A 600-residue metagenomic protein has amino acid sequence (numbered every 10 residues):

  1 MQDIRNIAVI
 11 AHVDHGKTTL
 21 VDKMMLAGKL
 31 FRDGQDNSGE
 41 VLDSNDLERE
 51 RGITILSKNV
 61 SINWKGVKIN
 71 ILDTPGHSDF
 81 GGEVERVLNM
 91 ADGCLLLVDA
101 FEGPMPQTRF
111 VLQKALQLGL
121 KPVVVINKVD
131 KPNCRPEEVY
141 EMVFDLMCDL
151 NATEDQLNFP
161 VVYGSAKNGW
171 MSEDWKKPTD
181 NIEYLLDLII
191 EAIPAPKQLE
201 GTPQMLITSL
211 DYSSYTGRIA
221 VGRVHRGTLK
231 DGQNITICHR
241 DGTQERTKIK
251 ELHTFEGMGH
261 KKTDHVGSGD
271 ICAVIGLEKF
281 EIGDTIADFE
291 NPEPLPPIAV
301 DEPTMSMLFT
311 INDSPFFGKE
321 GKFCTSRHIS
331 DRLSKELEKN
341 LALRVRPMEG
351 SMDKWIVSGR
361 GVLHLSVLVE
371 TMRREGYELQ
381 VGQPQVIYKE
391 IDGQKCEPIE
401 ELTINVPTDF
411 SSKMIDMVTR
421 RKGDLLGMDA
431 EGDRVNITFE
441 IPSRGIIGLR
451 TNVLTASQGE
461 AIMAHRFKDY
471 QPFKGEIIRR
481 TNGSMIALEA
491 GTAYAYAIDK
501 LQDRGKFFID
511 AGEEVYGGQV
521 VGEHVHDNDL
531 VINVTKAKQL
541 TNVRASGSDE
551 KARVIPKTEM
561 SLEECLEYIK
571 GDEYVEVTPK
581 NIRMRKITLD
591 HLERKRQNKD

Functional and structural regions predicted by a protein language model:
M1-P104, M142, L210-S213: P-loop NTPase switch module centered on the Walker A-proximal segment
Q2-T19, A91, P104-Q113, G119-V123 (+15 more regions): Conserved structured catalytic cores and adjacent interaction surfaces of nucleotide-binding/hydrolyzing enzymes
D14, L20, G52, I71-D73 (+18 more regions): Residue-level signature of catalytic and energy-coupling elements of molecular machines, predominantly ATP/GTP-dependent
D36-L42, L150-V162, P196-L206, G242-F255 (+8 more regions): Interdomain boundary/hinge elements
K121, K131-A192: Canonical P-loop GTPase G-domain recognition
Q204-M307, F317-K319, N482, G491-T541 (+2 more regions): Conserved nucleotide-binding/hydrolysis modules and their immediate coupling elements across P-loop/ASCE NTPase motors
S314-L337, K551, I555: A short, contiguous, amphipathic alpha-helix enriched in charged residues
R583, L589-D600: Acidic, low-complexity intrinsically disordered tails
